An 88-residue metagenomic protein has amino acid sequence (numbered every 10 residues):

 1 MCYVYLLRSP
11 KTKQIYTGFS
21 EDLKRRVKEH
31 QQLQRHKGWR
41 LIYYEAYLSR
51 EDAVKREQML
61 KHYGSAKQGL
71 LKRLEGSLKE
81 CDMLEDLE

Functional and structural regions predicted by a protein language model:
M1-L48, D52-K61, S65, L71-E88: GIY-YIG nuclease catalytic motif and its immediate N-terminal context
